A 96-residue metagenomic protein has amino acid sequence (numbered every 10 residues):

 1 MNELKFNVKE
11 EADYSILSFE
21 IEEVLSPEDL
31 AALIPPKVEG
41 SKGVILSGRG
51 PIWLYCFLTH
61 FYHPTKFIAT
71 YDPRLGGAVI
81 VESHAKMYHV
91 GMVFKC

Functional and structural regions predicted by a protein language model:
M1-S41, F57-C96: Long, low-complexity, Lys/Arg-enriched
I45-Y55, L75: Gly/Ser/Thr-rich loops at beta-strand to alpha-helix junctions that form or flank small-molecule/cofactor-binding
